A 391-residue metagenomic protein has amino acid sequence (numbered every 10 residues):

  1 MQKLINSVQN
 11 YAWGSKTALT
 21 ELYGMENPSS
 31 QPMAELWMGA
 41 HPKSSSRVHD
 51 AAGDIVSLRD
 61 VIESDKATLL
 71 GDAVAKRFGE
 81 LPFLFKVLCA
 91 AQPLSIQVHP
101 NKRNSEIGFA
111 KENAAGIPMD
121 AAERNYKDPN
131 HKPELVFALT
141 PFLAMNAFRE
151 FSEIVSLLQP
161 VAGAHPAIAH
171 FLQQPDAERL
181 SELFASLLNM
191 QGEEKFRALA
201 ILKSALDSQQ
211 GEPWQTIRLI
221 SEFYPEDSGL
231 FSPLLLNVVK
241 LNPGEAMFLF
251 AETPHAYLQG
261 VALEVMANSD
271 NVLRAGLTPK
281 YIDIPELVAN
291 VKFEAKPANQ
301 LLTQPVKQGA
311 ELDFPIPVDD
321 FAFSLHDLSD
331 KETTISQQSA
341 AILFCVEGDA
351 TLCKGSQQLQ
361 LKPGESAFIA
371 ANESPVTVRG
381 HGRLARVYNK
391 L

Functional and structural regions predicted by a protein language model:
M1-Q209, P279-N299, F323: Transition-metal
M38-A40, V87-A91, V98, P133-F142 (+5 more regions): Short, conserved beta-strand element in jelly-roll/cupin
V48-H49, L58-V74, A147-F148, E226-N242 (+2 more regions): A short beta-strand-loop-beta hairpin characteristic of the jelly-roll/cupin
L88, L236-L249, T253-L258, L263 (+1 more regions): Short acidic-glycine-tyrosine-enriched beta hairpin
L94, L135-A144, G260-P279, F321 (+1 more regions): A short hydrophobic beta-strand segment most commonly corresponding to one strand of the jelly-roll/cupin
R103, A246, E332-T333, G348-C353 (+1 more regions): Short beta-strand segments in beta-sandwich/barrel cores
V261-D313: C-terminal, non-catalytic macromolecule-binding modules
K307-G309, D319-Q337: Conserved short histidine dyad/triad with adjacent acidic residue
